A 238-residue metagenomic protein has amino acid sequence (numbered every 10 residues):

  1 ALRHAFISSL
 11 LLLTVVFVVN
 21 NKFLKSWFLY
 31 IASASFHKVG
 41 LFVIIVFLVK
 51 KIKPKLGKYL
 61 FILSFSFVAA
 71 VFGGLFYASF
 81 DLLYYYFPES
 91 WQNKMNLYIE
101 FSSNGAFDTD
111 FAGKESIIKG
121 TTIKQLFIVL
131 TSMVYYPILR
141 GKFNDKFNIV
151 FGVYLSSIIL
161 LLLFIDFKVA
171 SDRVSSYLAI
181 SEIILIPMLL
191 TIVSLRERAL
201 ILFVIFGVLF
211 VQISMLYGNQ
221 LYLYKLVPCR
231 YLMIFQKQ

Functional and structural regions predicted by a protein language model:
A1-A5, A170-S176: Replace "multi-pass membrane enzymes" with "multi-pass membrane proteins
A5, L11-K25: Membrane-interface transmembrane helices that cradle and orient dolichyl/undecaprenyl
F17, K25-V49: Membrane-interface alpha helices of multi-pass inner-membrane proteins
N20-S26, K55-K58, K146, R196-L200: Membrane-helix interface segments
F47, K51-D172, L221-Q236: Alpha-helical transmembrane segments and terminal signal-anchor/GPI-anchor hydrophobic tails, characterized by long
V150-I159, I180-L185, F206: Hydrophobic alpha-helical segments embedded in the membrane of multi-pass proteins
D172-M188: Hydrophobic/aromatic-rich transmembrane helices and adjacent perimembrane loops
S194-I213: Signature aromatic-anchored transmembrane alpha helix within multi-pass, membrane-resident enzymes that catalyze glycan
